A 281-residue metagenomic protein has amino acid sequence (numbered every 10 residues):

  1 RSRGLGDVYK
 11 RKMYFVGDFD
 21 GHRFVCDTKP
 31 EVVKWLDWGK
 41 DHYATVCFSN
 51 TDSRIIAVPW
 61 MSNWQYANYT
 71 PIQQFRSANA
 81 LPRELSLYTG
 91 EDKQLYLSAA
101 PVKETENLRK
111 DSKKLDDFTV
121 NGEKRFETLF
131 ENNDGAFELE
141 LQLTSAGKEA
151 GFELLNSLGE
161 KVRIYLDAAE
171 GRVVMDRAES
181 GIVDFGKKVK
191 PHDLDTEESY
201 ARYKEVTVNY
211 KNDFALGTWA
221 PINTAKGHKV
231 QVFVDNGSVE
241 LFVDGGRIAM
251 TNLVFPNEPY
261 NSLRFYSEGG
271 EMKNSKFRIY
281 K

Functional and structural regions predicted by a protein language model:
R1-Y9: Short, small-residue-biased leader/transition segments that mark boundaries at the very start of proteins
K10-V16, N68, L81: Structural motif
D20-G21: Short loop/turn segments that connect beta-strands within beta-propeller blades
F24-K281: Beta-rich accessory regions
